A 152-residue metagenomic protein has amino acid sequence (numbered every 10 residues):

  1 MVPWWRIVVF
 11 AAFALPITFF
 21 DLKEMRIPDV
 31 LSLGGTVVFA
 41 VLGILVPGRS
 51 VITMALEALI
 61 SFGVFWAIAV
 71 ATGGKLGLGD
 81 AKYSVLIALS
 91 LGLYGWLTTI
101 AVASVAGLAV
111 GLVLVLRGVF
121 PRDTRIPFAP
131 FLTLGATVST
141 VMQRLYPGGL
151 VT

Functional and structural regions predicted by a protein language model:
M1: Cys/His-rich short segments
W5-V110, G148-T152: Functional transmembrane core segments of multi-pass inner-membrane proteins
R6, R26, R49, R117 (+2 more regions): Arginine residue identity/basic-tract feature
L45, A71, L116-R117, V141-M142: Helix-loop junctions at the membrane-solvent interface of multi-pass transporters, primarily the C-terminal
L112-V138: Interfacial loop-to-transmembrane junctions
P130, L134-T152: C-terminal domain-closing interface element
